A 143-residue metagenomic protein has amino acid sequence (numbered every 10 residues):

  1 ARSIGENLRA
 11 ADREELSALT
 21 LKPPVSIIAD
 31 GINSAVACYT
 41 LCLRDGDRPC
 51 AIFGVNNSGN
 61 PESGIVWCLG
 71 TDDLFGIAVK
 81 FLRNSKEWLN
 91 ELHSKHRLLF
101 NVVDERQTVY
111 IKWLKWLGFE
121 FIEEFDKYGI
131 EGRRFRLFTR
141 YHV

Functional and structural regions predicted by a protein language model:
A1-P23: Short amphipathic alpha-helix that is part of the acyltransferase structural core
S17-Y39: Active-site rim helix/loop that mediates acceptor-substrate recognition in acyltransferases
A37-G54: Conserved beta-hairpin
F53-E62, F125: A conserved beta-strand-loop-helix scaffold within acyl/acetyltransferase catalytic domains
P61-F81, R136: Conserved acetyl-CoA binding element of GNAT-fold acetyltransferases
I77-E91, K112, W116: Conserved acetyl-CoA-binding loop-helix of GNAT-fold acetyltransferases
H96-K115, E120, K127-I130: Conserved beta-strand-loop-alpha-helix junction that forms the acyl-donor binding cleft
K127-V143: C-terminal "cap" of GNAT-fold acetyltransferases
